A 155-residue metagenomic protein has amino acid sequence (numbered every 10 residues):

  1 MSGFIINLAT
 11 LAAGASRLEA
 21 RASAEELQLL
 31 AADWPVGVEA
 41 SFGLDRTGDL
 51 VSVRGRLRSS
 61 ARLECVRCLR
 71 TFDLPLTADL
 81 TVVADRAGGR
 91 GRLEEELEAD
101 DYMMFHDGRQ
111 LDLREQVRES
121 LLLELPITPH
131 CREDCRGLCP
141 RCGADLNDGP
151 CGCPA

Functional and structural regions predicted by a protein language model:
M1-A155: Structured interface patches
